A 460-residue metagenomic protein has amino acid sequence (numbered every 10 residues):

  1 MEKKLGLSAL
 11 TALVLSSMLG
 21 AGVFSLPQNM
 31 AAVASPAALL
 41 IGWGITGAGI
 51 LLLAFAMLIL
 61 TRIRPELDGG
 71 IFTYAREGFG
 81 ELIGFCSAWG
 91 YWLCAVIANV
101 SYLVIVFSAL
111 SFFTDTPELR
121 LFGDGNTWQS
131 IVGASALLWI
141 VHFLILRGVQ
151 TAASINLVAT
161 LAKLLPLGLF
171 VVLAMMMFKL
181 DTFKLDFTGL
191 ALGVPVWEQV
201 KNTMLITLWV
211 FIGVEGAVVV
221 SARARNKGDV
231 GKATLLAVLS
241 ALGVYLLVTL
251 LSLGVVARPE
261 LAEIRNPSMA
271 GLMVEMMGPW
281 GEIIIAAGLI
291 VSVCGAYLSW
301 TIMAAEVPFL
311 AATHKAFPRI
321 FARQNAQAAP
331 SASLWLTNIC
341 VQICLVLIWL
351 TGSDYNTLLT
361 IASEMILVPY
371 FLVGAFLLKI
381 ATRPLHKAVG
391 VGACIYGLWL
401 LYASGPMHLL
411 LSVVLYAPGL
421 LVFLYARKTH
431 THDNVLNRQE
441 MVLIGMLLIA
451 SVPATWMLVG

Functional and structural regions predicted by a protein language model:
M1-E2, L40, P117-Q129, L157-A286: Helix-loop-helix junctions that connect adjacent transmembrane segments in multi-pass membrane transporters
M1-Q28, A32-V33, A37-L40, I50-L58 (+3 more regions): Membrane-interface "cap" regions at the ends of multi-pass membrane proteins
A31, G42, L51-L138, H142-L146 (+2 more regions): Hydrophobic transmembrane alpha-helices that form the core helical bundles of multi-pass secondary transporters
A31-S35, L39-L40, T114-T127, Q150-T160 (+3 more regions): Transmembrane helix-loop boundary segments of multi-pass membrane transporters
F72-A75, F112-P117, T203, L235-W300 (+1 more regions): TM-loop-TM module centered on a large, flexible mid-protein loop between adjacent transmembrane helices in multi-pass
R76, L103-V132, P166, R223-K227 (+3 more regions): Helix-loop-helix connectors at the membrane interface of multi-pass transporters/channels
L110, Q129-L180, T234-V238, M365-P369 (+2 more regions): Membrane-interface loop-to-helix entry segments
P384-G460: A generic transmembrane alpha-helix motif of multi-pass inner-membrane proteins
